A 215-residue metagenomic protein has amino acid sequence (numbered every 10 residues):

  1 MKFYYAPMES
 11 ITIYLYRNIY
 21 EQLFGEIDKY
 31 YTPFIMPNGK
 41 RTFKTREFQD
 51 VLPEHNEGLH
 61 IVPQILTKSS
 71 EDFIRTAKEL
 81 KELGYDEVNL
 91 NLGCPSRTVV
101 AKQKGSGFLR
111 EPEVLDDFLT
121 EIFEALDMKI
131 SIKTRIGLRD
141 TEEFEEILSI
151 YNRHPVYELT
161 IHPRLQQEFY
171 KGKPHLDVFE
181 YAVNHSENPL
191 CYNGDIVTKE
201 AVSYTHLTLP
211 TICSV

Functional and structural regions predicted by a protein language model:
F3-A6, Y30-T32, I61-I65, V88 (+3 more regions): Hydrophobic faces of well-ordered beta-strands that scaffold small-molecule active sites in alpha/beta enzyme cores
M8-E79: Glycine-rich, positively charged N-terminal anion/phosphate-binding segment
S10, T134-D140, P189-E200: Glycine-rich beta-to-alpha transition loops that act as phosphate-gripper elements at the mouths of alpha/beta enzyme
R41-T42, R97-L119, E168-E180: Active-site-adjacent beta->alpha loops and helix N-cap segments on the catalytic face of soluble alpha/beta enzymes
K78-V88, F118-E168, K173-H185: Alpha/beta enzyme core
E79-T98, K104: A contiguous, low-structure linker/loop signature
L90-G93, R164, C191-I196, L207: Glycine-rich beta-strand-to-loop/alpha-helix junction loops that act as flexible
T205-T211: Conserved small/polar residues in nucleotide/adenosyl-binding loops
